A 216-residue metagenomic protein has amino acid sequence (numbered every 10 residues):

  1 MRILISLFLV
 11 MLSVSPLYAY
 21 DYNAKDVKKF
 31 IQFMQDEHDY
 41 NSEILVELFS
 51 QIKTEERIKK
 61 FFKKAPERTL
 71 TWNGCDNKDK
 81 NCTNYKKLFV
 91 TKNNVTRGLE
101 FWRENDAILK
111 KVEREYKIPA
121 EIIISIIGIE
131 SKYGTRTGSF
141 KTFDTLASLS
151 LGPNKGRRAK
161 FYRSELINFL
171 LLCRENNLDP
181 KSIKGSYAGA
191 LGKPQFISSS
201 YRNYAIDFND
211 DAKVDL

Functional and structural regions predicted by a protein language model:
M1-I3, L9, V14-G185, G189 (+1 more regions): Cell-wall glycan-active module
Q195: Functionally critical loop-and-helix segments that line ligand-binding/catalytic clefts of soluble enzyme domains
